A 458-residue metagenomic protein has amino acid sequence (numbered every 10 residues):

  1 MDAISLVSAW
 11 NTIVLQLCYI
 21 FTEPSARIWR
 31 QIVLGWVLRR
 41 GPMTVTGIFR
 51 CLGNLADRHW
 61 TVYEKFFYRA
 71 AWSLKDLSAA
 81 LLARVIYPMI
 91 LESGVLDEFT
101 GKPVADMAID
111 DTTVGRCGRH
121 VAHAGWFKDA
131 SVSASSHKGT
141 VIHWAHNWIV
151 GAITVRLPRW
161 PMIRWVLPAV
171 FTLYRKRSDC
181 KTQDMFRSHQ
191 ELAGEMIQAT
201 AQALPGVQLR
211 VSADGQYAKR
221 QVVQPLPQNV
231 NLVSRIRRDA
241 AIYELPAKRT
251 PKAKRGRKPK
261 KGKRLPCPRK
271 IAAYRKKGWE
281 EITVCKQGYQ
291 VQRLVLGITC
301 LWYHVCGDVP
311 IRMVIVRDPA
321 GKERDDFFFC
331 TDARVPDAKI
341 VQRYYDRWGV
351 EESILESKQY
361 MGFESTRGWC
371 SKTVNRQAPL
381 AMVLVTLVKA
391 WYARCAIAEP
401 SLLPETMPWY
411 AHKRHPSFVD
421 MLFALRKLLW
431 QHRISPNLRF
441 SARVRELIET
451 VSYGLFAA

Functional and structural regions predicted by a protein language model:
M1-L17, F21, S25, H120 (+1 more regions): Single, function-defining residue in the core of a domain
D2-Y68, L74: Gly/serine-rich nucleotide phosphate-binding loop at the start of the catalytic core of nucleotide/ADP-ribose-handling
I28, R40-T44, R58-V62, W72-L81 (+5 more regions): Generic alpha-helix structural propensity
V37, L52, F66-K75, D97 (+3 more regions): Short secondary-structure transition/capping motifs
R39, T113-G115, D214-K219: Gly/Ser/Thr-rich loops at beta-strand to alpha-helix junctions that form or flank small-molecule/cofactor-binding
T44, C51-D57, Y63, A152-Y174: Glycine/proline-rich, flexible active-site/cofactor-binding loop segments that harbor closely spaced acidic
I48, G151, V383: A residue-level signal for conserved active-site and pocket-lining positions in enzyme catalytic cores
R69-V170, G297-T299: Active-site-proximal, Lys/Arg-enriched surface segment that forms a nucleic-acid-binding/basic interface patch
